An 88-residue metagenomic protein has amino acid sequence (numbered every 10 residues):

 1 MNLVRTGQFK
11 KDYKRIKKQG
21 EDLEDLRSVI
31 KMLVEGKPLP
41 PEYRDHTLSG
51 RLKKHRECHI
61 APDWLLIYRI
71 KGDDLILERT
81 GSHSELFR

Functional and structural regions predicted by a protein language model:
M1-P62, I70-I76, E85-R88: Basic, Lys/Arg-enriched alpha-helical interface segments
S82: Active-site glycine-centered loops adjacent to acidic/histidine catalytic or metal-binding residues that shape
